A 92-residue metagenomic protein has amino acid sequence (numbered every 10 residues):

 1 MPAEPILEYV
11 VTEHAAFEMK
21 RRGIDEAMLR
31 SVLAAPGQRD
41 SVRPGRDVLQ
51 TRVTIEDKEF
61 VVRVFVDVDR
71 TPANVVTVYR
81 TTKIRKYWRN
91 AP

Functional and structural regions predicted by a protein language model:
M1-P92: Ribonuclease/tRNase effector modules and their secretory precursors
